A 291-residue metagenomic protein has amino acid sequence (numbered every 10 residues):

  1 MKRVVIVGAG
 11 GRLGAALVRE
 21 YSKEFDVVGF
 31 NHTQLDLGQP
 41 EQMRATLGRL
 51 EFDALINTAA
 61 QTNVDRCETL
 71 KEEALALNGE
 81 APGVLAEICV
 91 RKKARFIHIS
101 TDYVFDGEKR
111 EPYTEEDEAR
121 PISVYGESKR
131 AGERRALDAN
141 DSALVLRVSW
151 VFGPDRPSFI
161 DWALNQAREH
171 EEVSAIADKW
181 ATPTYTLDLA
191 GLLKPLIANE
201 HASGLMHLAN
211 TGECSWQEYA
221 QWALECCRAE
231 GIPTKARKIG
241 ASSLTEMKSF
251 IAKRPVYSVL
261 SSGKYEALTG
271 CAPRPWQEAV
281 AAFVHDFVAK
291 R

Functional and structural regions predicted by a protein language model:
R3-E20: N-terminal Rossmann NAD(P)H-binding glycine-rich loop of SDR-like oxidoreductase domains
V7, F30, T58-A59, F96-T101 (+2 more regions): SDR active-site strand-loop-helix element
V27-A45: Adenosine-cofactor binding site in Rossmann-like domains, unifying the SAM/SAH pocket of S-adenosylmethionine-dependent
P40-G79, I88: NAD(P)H-binding glycine-rich loop region in Rossmannoid oxidoreductase-like domains and their noncatalytic homologs
T69, A76, A81-V84, V104-L146 (+1 more regions): Catalytic helix-loop patch of NAD(P)-dependent Rossmann-fold dehydrogenases
R134-P183, L187-P195: NAD(P)-dependent short-chain dehydrogenase/reductase
L192, N199-F250: Mid/C-terminal beta-alpha module of Rossmann-like enzyme folds, strongest in SDR-family dehydrogenases/epimerases
P275-R291: Amphipathic terminal alpha-helices
